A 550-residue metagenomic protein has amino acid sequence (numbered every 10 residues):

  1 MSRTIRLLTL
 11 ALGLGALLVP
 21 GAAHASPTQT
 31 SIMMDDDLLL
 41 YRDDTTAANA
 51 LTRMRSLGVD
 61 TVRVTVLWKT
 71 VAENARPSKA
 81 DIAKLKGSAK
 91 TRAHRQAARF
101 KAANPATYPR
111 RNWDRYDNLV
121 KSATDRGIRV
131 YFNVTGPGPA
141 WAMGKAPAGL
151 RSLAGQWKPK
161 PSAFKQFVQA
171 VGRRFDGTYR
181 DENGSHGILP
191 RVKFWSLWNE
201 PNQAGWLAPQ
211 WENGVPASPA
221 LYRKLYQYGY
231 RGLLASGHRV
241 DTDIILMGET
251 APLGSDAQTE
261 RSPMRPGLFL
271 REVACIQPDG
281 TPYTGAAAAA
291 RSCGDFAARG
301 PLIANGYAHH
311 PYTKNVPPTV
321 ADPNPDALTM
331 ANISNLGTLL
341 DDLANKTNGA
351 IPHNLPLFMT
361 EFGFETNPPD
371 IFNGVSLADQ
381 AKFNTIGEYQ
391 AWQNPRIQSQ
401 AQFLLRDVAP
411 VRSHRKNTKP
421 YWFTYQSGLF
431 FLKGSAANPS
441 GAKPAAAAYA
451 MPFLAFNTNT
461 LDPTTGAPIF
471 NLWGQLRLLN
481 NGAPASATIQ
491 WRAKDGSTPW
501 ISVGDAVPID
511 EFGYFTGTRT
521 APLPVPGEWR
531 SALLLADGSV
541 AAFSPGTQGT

Functional and structural regions predicted by a protein language model:
L8-V19: Bacterial N-terminal signal peptides
A25-T61, T65-L67: Boundary/entry segment of secreted carbohydrate-active catalytic domains
T30-D35, D60-T70, R129-V134, K193-L197 (+4 more regions): Structural recognition of the beta-strand scaffold that forms the well-ordered cores of secreted hydrolase catalytic
D44-A48, T52, K165-K193, G214-G374: Noncatalytic carbohydrate-binding groove/subsite architecture in carbohydrate-active enzymes
L57-P263, K314: Substrate-binding cleft and catalytic face of glycoside hydrolase catalytic domains, especially the flexible beta-alpha
S78-R92, R191, S196, P201 (+6 more regions): Aromatic-rich peripheral "rim/lid" segments of glycoside hydrolase catalytic domains that contact and position glycan
W500-Y514: Solvent-exposed serine/threonine-rich low-complexity stretches and specific carbohydrate-binding patches
Y514-L523: Exposed aromatic-hydrophobic patches
